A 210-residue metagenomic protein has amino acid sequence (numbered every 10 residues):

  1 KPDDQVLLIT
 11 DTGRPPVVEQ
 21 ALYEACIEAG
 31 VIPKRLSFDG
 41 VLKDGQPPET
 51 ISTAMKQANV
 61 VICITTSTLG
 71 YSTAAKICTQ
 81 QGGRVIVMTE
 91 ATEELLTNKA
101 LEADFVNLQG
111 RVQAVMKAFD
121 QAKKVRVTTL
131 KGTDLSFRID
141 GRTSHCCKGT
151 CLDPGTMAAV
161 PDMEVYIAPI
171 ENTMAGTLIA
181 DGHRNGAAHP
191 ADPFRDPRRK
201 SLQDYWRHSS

Functional and structural regions predicted by a protein language model:
K1-H189, P197-R198: Active-site bordering "gate/hinge" segments that shape substrate access to catalytic or cofactor-binding pockets
A187-P190, Q203-Y205: Extended hydrophobic-aromatic, low-complexity segments
R198-S210: C-terminal, non-catalytic macromolecule-binding modules
